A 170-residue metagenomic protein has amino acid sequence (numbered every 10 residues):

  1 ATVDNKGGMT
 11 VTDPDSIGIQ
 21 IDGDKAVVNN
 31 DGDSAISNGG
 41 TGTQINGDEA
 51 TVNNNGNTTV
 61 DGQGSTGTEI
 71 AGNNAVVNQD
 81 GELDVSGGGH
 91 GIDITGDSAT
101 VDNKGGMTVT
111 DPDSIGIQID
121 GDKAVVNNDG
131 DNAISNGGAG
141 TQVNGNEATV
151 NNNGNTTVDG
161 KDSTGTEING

Functional and structural regions predicted by a protein language model:
A1-D15, V27-G39, T51, G56-G64 (+5 more regions): Beta-strand-rich solenoid/repeat architectures in extracellular/passenger domains of polysaccharide-targeting enzymes
I17-G23, T41-D48, T66-N73, H90-D97 (+3 more regions): Glycine-rich beta-solenoid repeat tracts in large extracellular/virion proteins
